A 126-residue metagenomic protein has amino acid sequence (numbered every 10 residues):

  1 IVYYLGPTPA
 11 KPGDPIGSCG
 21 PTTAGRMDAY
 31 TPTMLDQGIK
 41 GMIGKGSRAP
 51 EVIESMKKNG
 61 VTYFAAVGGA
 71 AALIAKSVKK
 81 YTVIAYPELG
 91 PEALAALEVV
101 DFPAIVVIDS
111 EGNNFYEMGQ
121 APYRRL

Functional and structural regions predicted by a protein language model:
I1-F102: Feature captures the catalytic cores and cofactor-binding loops of soluble hydro-lyases/lyases that act on carboxylate
T31-P32, D36, V106-L126: Active-site/ligand-binding-proximal alpha/beta "capping" segment
